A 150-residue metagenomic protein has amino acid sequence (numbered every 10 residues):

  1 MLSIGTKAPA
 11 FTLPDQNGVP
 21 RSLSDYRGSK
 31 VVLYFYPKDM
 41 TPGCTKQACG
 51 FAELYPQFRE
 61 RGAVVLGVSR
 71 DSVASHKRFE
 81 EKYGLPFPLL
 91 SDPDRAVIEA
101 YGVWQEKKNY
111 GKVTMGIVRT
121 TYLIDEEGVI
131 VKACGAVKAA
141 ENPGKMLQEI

Functional and structural regions predicted by a protein language model:
M1-I150: Chalcogenol-based redox active-site neighborhoods
